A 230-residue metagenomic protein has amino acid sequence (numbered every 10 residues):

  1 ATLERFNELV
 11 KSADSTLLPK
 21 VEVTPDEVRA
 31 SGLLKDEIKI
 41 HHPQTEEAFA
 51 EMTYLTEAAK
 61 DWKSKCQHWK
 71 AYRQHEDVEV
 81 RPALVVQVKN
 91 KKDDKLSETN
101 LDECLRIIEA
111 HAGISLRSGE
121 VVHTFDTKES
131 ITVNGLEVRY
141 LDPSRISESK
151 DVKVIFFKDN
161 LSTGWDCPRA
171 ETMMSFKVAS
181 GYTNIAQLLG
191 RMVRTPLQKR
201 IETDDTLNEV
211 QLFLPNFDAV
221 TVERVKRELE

Functional and structural regions predicted by a protein language model:
A1-K70, K158-L212: Signature of the SF2 helicase/ATPase Hel1-core->accessory helical subdomain module
L3, L101, V222-E223: Short amphipathic alpha-helical segments that mediate assembly, nucleic-acid/protein binding, or membrane association
R5-E8, V133-G135, R224-V225: Short acidic, glycine/serine/threonine-rich loops at helix termini
I38, N134-L141, K226-L229: Short, surface-exposed amphipathic charged segments that create phosphate/polyanion-binding patches used for binding
E46-F49, D94-S97, W165, T221-R224: Extracytoplasmic/secreted cell-surface and envelope-processing proteins
C66-T163, A179: Conserved C-terminal RecA-like helicase domain
E76-Q87, K91, P196-E230: C-terminal helicase lobe
